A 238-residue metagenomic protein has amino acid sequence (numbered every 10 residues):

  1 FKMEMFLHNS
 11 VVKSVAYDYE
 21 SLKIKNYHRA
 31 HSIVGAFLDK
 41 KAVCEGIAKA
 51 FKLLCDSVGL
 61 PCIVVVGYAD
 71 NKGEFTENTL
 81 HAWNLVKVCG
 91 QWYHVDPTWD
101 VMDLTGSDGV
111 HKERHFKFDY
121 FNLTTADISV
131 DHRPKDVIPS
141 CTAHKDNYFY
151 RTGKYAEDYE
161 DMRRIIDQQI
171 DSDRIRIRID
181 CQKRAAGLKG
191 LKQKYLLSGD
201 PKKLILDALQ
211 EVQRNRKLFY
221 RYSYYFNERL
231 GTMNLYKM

Functional and structural regions predicted by a protein language model:
F1-A36: Secondary-structure boundary elements
K2-M3, D39-I47, T76: Extracytoplasmic/periplasmic, Sec-exported soluble proteins
D18, D96, Y225-R229: Acidic/polar residues at beta-strand termini and the immediately following turn/coil
S21-R29, A69-T79, L104-R114, Q182-L197: Intrinsically disordered, low-complexity coil segments
S32-G35, D39-K41, Q91-P97: Short, well-ordered strand-loop elements centered on a beta-strand within folded domains, enriched for acidic residues
G46-A126: Hydrophobic/aromatic-rich core segments of domains that either
V110-M238: Low-complexity, Gly/Ser/Thr/Pro-rich intrinsically disordered linker/tail segments
